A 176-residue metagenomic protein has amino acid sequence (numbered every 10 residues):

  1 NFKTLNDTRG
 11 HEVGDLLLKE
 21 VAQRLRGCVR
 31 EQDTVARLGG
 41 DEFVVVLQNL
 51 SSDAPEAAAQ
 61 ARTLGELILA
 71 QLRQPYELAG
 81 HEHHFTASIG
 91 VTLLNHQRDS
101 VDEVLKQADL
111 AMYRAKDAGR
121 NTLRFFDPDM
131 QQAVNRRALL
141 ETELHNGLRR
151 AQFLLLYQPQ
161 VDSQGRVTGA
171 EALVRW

Functional and structural regions predicted by a protein language model:
K3-R30, A36-V45, S51-E66, D109 (+1 more regions): Conserved long alpha-helical elements within nucleotide-processing catalytic cores of c-di-GMP signaling and class III
R26, K116, H145-R149: Short regulatory alpha-helical segment in sensory/regulatory domains of signaling proteins that mediates
V35, T63, L67-E77, H81-E82 (+3 more regions): Cyclic nucleotide signaling catalytic output domains
D41, F85-A87, N121, F153 (+1 more regions): Change "...and in nucleic-acid phosphodiester-cleaving endonucleases..." to "...and in nucleic-acid processing enzymes
L50, L94, Q160-S163: Hydrophobic pocket-lining residues within nucleotide cofactor-binding pockets
L123-F126, L155-Y157: Short, hydrophobic secondary-structure boundary micro-motifs
N135-W176: Active-site core of bacterial EAL-family cyclic-dinucleotide phosphodiesterase domains
